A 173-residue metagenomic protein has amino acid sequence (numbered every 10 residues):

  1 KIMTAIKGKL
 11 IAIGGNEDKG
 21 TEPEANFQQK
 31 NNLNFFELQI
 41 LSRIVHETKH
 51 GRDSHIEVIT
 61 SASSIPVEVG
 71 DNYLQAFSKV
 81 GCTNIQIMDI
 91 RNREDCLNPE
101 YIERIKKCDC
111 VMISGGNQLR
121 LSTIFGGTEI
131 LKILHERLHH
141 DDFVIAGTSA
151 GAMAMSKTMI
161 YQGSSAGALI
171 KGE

Functional and structural regions predicted by a protein language model:
I2-R120: Extended, subdomain-level signal for the structured scaffold at the beginning of enzyme domains
R120-E173: Class I SAM-dependent methyltransferase SAM-binding "motif I" and its flanking Rossmann-like core
